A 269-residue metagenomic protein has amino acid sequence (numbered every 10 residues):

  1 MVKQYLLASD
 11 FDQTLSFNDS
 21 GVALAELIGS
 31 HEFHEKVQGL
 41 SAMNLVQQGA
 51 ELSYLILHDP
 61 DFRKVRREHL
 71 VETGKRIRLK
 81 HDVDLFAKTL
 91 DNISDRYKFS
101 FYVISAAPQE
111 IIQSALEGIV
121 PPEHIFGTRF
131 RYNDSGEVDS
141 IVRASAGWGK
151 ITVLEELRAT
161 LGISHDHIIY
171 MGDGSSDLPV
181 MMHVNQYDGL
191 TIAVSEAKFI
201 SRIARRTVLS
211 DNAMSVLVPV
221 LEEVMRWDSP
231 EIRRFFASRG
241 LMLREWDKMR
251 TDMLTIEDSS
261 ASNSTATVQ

Functional and structural regions predicted by a protein language model:
V2-R129, D134, D211: Alpha-helical substrate-recognition element adjacent to the catalytic core
H81-K88, E110, G149-E156, P179 (+1 more regions): Short, contiguous clusters of charged residues that form electrostatic/catalytic patches at enzyme active sites, used
A87-D95, R158-G162, M182-N185: Surface-exposed amphipathic alpha-helices with a cationic face
V103-A106, H165-S210: Acidic, Mg2+-coordinating phosphoryl-transfer loop and its flanking beta/alpha structural elements, shared across
Q113-D166: Substrate-recognition "cap/lid" segment bordering the active-site pocket of phosphatases
N133-D139, F199-T207, L217-L221: Short, charged, surface-exposed secondary-structure boundary motifs
D139-V153, D211-E222, S229-R233: A polyampholytic, Gly/Pro-enriched intrinsically disordered region
S229-Q269: C-terminal accessory extensions appended to soluble enzyme cores
